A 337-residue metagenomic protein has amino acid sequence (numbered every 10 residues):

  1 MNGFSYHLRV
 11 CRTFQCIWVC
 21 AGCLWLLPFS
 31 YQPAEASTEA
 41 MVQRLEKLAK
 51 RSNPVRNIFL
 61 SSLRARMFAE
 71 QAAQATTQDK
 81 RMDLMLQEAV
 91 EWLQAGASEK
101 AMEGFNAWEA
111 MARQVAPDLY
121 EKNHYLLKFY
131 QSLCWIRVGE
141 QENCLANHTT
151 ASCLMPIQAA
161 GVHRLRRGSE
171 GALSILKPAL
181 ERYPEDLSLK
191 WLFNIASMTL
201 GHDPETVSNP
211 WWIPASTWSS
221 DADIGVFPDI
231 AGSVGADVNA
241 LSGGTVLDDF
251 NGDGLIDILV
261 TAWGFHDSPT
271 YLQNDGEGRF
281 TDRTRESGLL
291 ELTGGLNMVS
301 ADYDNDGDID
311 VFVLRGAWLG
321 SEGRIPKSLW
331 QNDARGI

Functional and structural regions predicted by a protein language model:
E35-S52, Q78-V90, E121-Q158, L187-N194: Amphipathic alpha-helical repeat scaffolds of TPR domains
S52-A69, G96-M111, L165-S174, D221: Helix-turn-helix repeat elements of alpha-solenoid scaffolds
A107-Y125, L133-P178, G201-D223: Short coil/linker segments at helix-helix boundaries
E205-A240, L272-T293, S328-I337: Blade-edge motifs of beta-propeller repeat domains
G243-G252, Q273, E286, G295-N305: Beta-propeller blade termini
T245, L255-A262, V311-R315: Hydrophobic beta-strand segments that make up the repeating blades of beta-propeller and related beta-repeat
W263-D267, G320-I325: Short, solvent-exposed loop/turn segments at conserved positions within beta-propeller repeat blades
